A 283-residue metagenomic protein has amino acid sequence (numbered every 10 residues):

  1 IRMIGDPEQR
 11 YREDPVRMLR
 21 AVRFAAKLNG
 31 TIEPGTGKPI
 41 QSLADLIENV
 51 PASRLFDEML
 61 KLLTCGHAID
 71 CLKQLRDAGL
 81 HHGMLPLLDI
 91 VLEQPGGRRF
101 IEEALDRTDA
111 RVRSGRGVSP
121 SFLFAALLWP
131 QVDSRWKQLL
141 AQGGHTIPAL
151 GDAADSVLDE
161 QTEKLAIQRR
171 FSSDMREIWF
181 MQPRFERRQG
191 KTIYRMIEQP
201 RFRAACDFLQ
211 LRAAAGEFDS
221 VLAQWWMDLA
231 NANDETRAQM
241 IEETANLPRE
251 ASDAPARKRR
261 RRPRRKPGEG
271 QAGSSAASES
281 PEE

Functional and structural regions predicted by a protein language model:
I1-L140: Glycine- and charge-enriched loop/helix tracts that form the active or gating conduit in phosphate/cation-handling
V22-A25, Q41, L60, D159-T162 (+3 more regions): Amphipathic alpha-helical segments within well-ordered protein domains
R23-F24, K61, P120-R135, P183 (+2 more regions): Short, hydrophobic/amphipathic alpha-helical patches that form generic packing surfaces within helical domains
S42-R54, H145-I167, D228-Q239: Short, mixed-charge aromatic SLiMs
V91-L92, R116-Q199: Extended, charged alpha-helical interaction scaffolds
C206, G216, S220, R259-R264: C-terminal amphipathic alpha-helical interaction region
R212-D253: Long, highly charged low-complexity segments enriched in Glu/Asp and Lys/Arg with interspersed Ser/Thr
R249-A276: Arginine-glycine-rich low-complexity intrinsically disordered regions
